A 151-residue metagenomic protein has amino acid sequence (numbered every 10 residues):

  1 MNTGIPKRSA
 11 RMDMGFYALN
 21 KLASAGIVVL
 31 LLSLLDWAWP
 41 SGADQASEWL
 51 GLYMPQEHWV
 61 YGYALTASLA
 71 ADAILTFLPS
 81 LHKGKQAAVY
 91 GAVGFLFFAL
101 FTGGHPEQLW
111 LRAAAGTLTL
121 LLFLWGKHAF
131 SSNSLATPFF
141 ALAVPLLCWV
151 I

Functional and structural regions predicted by a protein language model:
M1-N2, A113: Disordered, low-complexity tails and leader-like regions
N2-F101: Membrane-associated alpha-helix detector
L35-D36, L100-E107, C148-I151: C-terminal TM-helix exit segments that contain a strictly Trp-centered aromatic cap at the helix terminus
L100-A136: Membrane-helix boundary connector in multi-pass membrane proteins
S134-I151: Final/C-terminal transmembrane alpha-helix of multipass membrane proteins
